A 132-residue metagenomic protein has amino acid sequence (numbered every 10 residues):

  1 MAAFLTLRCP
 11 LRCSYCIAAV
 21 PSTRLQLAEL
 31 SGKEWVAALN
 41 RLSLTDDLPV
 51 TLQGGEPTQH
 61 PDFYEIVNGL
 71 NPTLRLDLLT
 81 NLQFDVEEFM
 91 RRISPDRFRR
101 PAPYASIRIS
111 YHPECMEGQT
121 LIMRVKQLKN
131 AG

Functional and structural regions predicted by a protein language model:
M1-E34: Canonical Radical SAM [4Fe-4S] cluster-binding loop centered on the CxxxCxxC motif and its immediate flanking residues
V20-L30, T45-H60, N71-F89, D96-L121: Core AdoMet radical
W35-A38, I66, F89-R92, T120-L128: A general structural detector for well-ordered alpha-helical segments in enzyme core domains, enriched
A38-T45, G69: A short, Lys/Arg-enriched amphipathic alpha-helix followed by its capping loop at the start of a domain
P61-E65: Metal-dependent catalytic neighborhoods of phosphoester/phosphodiester hydrolases
N68-N71, R97, V125-G132: Surface-exposed amphipathic alpha-helices with a cationic face
